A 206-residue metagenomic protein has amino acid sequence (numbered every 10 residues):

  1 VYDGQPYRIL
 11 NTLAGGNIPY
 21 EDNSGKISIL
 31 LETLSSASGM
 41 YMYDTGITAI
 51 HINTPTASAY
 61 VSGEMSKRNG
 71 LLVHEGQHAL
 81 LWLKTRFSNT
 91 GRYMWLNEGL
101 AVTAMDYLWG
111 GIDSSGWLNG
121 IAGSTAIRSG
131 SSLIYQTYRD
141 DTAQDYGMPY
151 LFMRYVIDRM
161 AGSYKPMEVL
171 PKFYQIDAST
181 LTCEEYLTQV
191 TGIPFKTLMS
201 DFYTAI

Functional and structural regions predicted by a protein language model:
V1-Y93, L100, G111-I112: Juxtacatalytic substrate-recognition/specificity segment
P6, R68, L72-G76, L96-L100 (+5 more regions): Stable alpha-helical elements in mature extracytoplasmic
I18-E21, T90, W109-W117, R159-E168: Structural helix-adjacent loops and short alpha-helical linkers that scaffold large soluble proteins
E32, G91-R139: Post-HExxH zinc-binding segment in Zn-dependent metallohydrolases
E64, T85, I127-R139, M148-L151: Flexible glycine/proline-enriched surface loops and loop-helix/loop-strand junctions
T85, A104-W109, R154-R159: Well-ordered alpha-helical scaffold segments within catalytic/enzyme domains
L133-A143, R154, P171-Y174, E184: Active-site rim elements
A178-I206: Beta/coil-rich, acidic/histidine-enriched accessory regions frequently appended to metallopeptidases
